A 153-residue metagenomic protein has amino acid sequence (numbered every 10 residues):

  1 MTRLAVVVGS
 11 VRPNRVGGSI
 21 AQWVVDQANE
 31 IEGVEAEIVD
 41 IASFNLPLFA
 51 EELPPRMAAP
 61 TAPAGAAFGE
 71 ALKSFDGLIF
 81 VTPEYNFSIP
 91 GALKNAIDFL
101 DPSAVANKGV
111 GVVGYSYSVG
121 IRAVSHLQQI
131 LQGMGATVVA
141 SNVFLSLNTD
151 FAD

Functional and structural regions predicted by a protein language model:
M1-T82, S88-K94: N-terminal beta1-alpha1-beta2 submodule of the flavodoxin-like/Rossmannoid cofactor-binding fold
V8, G114, T149: Short, histidine-centered active-site or binding-site loop motifs used for metal coordination, general acid-base
D26, E30-I31, T61-A64, T137-D153: Glycine-rich phosphate/pyrophosphate-binding loop and the adjoining helix
A28-V34, P102-A104, G135: Short helix-capping segments at alpha-helix termini
E35-I38, G109, N142: Residues at or immediately flanking beta-strands
L46-F49, V105, L145, F151: Short clusters of hydrophobic/aromatic residues that line enzyme substrate/ligand-binding pockets
A58-M134: Helix-loop-strand module that forms the ligand-binding subsite of alpha/beta enzymes
